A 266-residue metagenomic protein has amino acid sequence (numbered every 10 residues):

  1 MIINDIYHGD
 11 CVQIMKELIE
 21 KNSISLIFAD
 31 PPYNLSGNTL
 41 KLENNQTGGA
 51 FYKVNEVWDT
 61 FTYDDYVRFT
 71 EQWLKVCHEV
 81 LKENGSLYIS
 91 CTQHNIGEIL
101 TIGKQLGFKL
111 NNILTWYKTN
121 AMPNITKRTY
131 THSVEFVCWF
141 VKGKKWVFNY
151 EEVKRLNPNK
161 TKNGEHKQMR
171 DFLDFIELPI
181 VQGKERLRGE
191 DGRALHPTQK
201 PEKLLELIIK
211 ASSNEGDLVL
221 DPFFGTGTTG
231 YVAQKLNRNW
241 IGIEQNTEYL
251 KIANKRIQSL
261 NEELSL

Functional and structural regions predicted by a protein language model:
M1-I2, N254-L266: Short, conserved SAM-binding/catalytic segment of Class I S-adenosyl-L-methionine-dependent methyltransferases
M1-I252: Core catalytic lobe of class I
